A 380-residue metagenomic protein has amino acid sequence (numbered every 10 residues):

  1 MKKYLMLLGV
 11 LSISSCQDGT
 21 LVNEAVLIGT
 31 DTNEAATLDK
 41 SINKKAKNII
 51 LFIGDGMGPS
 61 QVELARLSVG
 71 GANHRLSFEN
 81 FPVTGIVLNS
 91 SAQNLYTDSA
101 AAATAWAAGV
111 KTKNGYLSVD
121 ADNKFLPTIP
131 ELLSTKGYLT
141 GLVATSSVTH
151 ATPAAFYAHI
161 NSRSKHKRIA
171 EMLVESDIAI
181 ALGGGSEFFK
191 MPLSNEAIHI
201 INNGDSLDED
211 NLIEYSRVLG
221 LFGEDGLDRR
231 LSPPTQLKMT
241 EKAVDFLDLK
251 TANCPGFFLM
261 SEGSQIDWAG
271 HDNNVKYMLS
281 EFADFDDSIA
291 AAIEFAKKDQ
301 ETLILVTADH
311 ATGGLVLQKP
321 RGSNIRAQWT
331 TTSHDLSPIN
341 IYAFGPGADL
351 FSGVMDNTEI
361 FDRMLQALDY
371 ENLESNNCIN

Functional and structural regions predicted by a protein language model:
K2-L7: Sec-dependent signal peptide recognition, specifically the positively charged N-region followed immediately by
S14-S15: C-terminal motif of bacterial Sec signal peptides marking the signal peptidase cleavage site
D18-N211, S216, A283-D286, A311-N380: N-terminal catalytic scaffold of extracellular/periplasmic and nuclease hydrolases that process anionic headgroups
L51, G220-F222, F258-E262, L305: Structural motif
G109-K113, S216-R229, D267-N273, Y342-P346: Gly-rich Lys/Arg/Thr-decorated short loops/hinges at beta-loop-alpha junctions or inter-strand turns that position
A151-Y157, E224-L227, A243-V244, D248-S288: Active-site His/acidic residue clusters
G204-L207, P233-T251: A Trp-anchored, charged/polar loop motif used as the substrate-binding/catalytic surface of acyl/ester-handling
A269, N273-P320: Extended C-terminal subregions enriched in glycine
